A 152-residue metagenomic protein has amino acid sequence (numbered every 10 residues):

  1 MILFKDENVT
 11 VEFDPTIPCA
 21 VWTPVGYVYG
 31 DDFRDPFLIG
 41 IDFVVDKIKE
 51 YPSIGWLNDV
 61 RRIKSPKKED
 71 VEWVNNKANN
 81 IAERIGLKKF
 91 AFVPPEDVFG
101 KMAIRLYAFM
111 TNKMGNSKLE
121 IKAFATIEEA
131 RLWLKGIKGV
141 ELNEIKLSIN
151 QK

Functional and structural regions predicted by a protein language model:
M1-K152: Amphipathic, Lys/Arg-enriched alpha-helical "gate/interface" segment within cytosolic domains that mediates
